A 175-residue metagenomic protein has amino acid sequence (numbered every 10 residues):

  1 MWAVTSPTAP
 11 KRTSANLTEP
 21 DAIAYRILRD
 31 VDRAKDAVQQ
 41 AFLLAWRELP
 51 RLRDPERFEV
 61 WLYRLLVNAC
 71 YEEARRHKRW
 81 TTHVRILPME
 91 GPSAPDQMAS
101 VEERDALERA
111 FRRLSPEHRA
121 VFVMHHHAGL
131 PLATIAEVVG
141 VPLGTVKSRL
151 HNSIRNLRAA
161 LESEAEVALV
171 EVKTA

Functional and structural regions predicted by a protein language model:
W2-A3, L28-R29, Q39-R57, R76-K78: Sigma70-family region 2
P10-V31, E48, F111, S163: Amphipathic, Lys/Arg- and hydrophobic-enriched alpha-helical face
N16, R149-N156: Residues within the DNA-recognition helix of helix-turn-helix
A22, D36-L43, E56-N68: Structural recognition of an alpha-helix C-terminal capping motif at a helix-to-coil junction
P50-D54, R64-R85, S100, N152 (+2 more regions): Arg/Lys-rich amphipathic alpha helix in sigma70-family domain 2
W80-R104, K173: Internal acidic/polar
R109, R113, E137-V138, I154-A175: C-terminal edge and immediately downstream basic/flexible tail or linker adjoining helix-turn-helix-like DNA-binding
R109-A120, A128-T145, A159: Helix-turn-helix DNA-binding module
